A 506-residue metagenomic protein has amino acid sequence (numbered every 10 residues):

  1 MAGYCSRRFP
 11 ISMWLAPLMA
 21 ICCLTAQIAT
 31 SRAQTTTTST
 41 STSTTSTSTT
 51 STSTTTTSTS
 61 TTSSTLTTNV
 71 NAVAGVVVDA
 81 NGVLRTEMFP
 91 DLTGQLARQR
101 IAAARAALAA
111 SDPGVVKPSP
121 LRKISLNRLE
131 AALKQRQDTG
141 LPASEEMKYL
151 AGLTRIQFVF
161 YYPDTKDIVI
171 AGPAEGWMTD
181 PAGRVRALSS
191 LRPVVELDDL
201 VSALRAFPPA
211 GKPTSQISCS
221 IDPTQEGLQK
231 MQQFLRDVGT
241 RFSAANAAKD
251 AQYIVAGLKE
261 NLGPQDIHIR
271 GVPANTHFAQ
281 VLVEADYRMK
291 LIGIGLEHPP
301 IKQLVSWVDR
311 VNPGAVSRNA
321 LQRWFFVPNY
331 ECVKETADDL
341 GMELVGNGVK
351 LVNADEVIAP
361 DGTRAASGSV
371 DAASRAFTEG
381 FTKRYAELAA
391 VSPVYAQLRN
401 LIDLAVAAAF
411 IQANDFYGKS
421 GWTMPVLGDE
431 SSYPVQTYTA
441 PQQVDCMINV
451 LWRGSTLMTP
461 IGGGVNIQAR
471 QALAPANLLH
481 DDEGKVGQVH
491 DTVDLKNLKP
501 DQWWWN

Functional and structural regions predicted by a protein language model:
M1-S12: N-terminal secretory signal peptides that target proteins for export/translocation
S12-Q27: Bacterial N-terminal signal peptides
A26-T35: Boundary at the C-terminal end of the N-terminal hydrophobic targeting segment
Q34-N506: Outer membrane pore-forming secretion/assembly proteins and partners of Gram-negative envelopes
